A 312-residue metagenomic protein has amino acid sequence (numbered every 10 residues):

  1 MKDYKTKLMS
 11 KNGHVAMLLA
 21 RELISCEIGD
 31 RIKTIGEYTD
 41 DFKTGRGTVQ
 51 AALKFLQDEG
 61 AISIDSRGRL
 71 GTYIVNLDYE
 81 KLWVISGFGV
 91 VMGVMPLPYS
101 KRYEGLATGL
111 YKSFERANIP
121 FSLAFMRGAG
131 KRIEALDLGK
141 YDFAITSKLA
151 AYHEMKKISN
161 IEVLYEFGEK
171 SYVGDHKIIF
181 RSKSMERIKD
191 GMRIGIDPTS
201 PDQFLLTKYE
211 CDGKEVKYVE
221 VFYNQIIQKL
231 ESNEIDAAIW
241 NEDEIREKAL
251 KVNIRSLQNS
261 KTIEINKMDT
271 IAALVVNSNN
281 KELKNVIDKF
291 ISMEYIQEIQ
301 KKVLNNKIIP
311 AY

Functional and structural regions predicted by a protein language model:
M1-T34: Extreme N-terminal segment that seeds HTH/winged-HTH DNA-binding domains in transcriptional regulators
I32-S66: N-terminal helix-turn-helix
T34, D65-Y79: Short, Lys/Arg-rich nucleic-acid/phosphate-binding segment
D78-K81, L164-R181, K251-D288, N306-P310: Periplasmic-binding protein-like
V90-L206: Mid-protein regulatory/catalytic core that forms ligand/cofactor-binding pockets and protein-protein interaction
G130-A144, N224-A238, E242-D243: Short helices/loops that flank or line small-molecule/ion binding pockets
I145-S159, E231-N259: A ligand-binding cleft/hinge motif common to bilobed small-molecule-binding domains
D197-Y223, K284-Y312: Ligand-binding clefts/hinges and TM-proximal coupling segments of bilobed small-molecule sensing domains
